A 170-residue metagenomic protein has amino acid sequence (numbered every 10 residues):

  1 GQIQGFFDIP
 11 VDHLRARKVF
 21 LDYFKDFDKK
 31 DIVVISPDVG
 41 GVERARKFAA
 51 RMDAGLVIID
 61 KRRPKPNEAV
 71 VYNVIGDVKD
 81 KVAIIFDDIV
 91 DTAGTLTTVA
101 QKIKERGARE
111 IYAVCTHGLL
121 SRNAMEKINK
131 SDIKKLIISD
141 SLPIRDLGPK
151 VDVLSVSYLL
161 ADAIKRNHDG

Functional and structural regions predicted by a protein language model:
G1-G170: PRPP-associated nucleotide enzymes
